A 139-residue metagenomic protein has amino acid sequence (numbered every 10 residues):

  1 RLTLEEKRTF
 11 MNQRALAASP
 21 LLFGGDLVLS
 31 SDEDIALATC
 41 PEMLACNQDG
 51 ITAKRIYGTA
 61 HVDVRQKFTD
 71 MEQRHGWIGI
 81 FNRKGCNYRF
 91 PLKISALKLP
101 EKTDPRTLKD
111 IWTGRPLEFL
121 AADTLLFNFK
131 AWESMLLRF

Functional and structural regions predicted by a protein language model:
R1-D49: Aromatic/acidic polysaccharide-binding cleft in carbohydrate-active enzymes
R14-A17, L22, G58-L99: Carbohydrate-binding surface patches
L16, I78, L108, W132 (+1 more regions): Hydrophobic, well-ordered secondary-structure elements that form the walls of internal hydrophobic environments
L21, V28, R83-C86, T113 (+1 more regions): Short, glycine-/Ser/Thr-/acidic-enriched flexible segments
D34, A38-H75: Membrane-interfacial catalytic/cofactor-binding modules of polytopic membrane enzymes
I80-N82, L92-I94, D110-W112, A121 (+1 more regions): Active-site proximal loops enriched in glycine and acidic residues that flank catalytic Cys/His/Asp and coordinate
S95-G114: Solvent-exposed beta-hairpin/edge-strand motifs
E118-F139: C-terminal beta-strand-rich structural cap/linker in extracellular carbohydrate-active enzymes
